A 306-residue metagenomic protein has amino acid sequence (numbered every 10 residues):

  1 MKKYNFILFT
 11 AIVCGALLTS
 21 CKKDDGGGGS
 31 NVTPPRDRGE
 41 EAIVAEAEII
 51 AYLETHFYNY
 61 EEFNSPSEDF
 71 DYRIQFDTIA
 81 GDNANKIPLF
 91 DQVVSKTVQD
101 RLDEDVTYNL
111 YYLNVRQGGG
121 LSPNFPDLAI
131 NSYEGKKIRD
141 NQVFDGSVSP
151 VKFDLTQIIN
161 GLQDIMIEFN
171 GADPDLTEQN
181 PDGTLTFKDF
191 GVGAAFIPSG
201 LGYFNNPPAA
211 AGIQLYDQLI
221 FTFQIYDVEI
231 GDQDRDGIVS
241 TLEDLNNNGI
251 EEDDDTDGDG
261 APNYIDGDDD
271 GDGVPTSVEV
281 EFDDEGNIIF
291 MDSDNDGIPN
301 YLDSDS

Functional and structural regions predicted by a protein language model:
M1-L8: Bacterial N-terminal signal peptides that target proteins for export
L17-S20: C-terminal motif of bacterial Sec signal peptides marking the signal peptidase cleavage site
K22-S306: Cross-family detector of peptidyl-prolyl cis-trans isomerase
